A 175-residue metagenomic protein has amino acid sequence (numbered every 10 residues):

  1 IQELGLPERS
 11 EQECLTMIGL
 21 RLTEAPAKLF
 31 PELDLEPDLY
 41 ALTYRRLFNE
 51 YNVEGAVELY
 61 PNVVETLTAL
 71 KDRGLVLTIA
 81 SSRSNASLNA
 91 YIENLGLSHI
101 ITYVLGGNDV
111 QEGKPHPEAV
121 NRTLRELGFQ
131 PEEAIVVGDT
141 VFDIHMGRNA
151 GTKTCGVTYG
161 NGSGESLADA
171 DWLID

Functional and structural regions predicted by a protein language model:
I1-V64, A69-R73, A86: N-terminal helical cap/lid subdomain that shapes the substrate entry/recognition surface in HAD-like hydrolases
P7, S98-T102, Q130: Conserved H-loop
M17, L42, S98-E112: A short, structured active-site edge motif that brings together acidic residues
V64-D72, L124, I144-N149: Surface-exposed amphipathic alpha-helices with a cationic face
A69, R73-V76, T102-Y103, E133 (+1 more regions): Structural signature of beta-strand start/N-cap positions in the alpha/beta core of ABC transporter nucleotide-binding
S81-R83: Conserved phosphate-coupling serine/threonine residues in phosphotransfer and NTP-handling enzymes
G113-I144: Conserved Lys-Pro-Asp/Glu-containing loop-to-beta segment of HAD-superfamily phosphomonoesterases, centered on
I135-L173: Acidic, Mg2+-coordinating phosphoryl-transfer loop and its flanking beta/alpha structural elements, shared across
